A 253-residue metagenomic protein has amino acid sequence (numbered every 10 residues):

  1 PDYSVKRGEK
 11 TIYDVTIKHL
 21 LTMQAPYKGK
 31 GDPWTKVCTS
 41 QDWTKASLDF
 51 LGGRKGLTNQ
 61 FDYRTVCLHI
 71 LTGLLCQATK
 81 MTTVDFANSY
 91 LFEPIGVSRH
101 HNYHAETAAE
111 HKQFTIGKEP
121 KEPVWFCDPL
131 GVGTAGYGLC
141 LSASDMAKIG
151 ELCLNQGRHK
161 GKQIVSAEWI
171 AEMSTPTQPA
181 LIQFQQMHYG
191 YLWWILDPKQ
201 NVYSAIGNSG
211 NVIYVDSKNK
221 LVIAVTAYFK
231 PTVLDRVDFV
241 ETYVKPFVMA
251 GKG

Functional and structural regions predicted by a protein language model:
P1-A25, A78-G136: Active-site helix/loop module of the DD-peptidase/beta-lactamase fold, centered on the serine-lysine SxxK catalytic
P1-D62: Active-site-proximal loop and beta-strand segments within enzyme catalytic domains
L20, F61-F92, D145-C153, K220-I223: Alpha-helical scaffold elements that line and support the substrate/ligand-binding pocket of soluble hydrolases
G29-D32, C76-N88, G157-V165, L234: Structural helix-adjacent loops and short alpha-helical linkers that scaffold large soluble proteins
F50-L57, C67-H69, C127-A135: Flexible glycine/proline-enriched surface loops and loop-helix/loop-strand junctions
E93, N102-H111, K121-S174, Q178: Flexible, glycine-rich surface segments
K112-G133, E172-I223: Active-site Gly/Thr loop motif
V202-G253: Structured C-terminal helix/loop/strand segments within mature extracytoplasmic catalytic/sensor domains
